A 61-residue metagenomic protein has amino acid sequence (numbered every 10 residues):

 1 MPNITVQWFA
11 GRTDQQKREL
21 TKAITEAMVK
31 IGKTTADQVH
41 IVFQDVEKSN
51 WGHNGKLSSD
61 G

Functional and structural regions predicted by a protein language model:
P2-G61: A domain-level signal for the structural core that forms small-molecule/cofactor-binding pockets and catalytic centers
